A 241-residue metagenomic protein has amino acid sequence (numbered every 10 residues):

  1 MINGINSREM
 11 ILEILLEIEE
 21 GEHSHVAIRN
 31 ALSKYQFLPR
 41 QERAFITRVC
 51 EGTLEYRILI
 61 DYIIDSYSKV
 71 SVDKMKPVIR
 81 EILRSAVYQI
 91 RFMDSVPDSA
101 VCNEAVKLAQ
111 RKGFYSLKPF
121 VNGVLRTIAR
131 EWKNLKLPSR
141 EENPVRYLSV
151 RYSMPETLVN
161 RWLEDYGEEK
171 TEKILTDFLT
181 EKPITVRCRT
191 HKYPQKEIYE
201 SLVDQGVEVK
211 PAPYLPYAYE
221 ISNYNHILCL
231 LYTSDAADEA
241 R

Functional and structural regions predicted by a protein language model:
M1-L228: Class I Rossmann-like S-adenosyl-L-methionine
Y232-R241: Single conserved hydrophobic/aromatic residue that forms the stacking wall/gate of nucleotide- or nucleobase-binding
